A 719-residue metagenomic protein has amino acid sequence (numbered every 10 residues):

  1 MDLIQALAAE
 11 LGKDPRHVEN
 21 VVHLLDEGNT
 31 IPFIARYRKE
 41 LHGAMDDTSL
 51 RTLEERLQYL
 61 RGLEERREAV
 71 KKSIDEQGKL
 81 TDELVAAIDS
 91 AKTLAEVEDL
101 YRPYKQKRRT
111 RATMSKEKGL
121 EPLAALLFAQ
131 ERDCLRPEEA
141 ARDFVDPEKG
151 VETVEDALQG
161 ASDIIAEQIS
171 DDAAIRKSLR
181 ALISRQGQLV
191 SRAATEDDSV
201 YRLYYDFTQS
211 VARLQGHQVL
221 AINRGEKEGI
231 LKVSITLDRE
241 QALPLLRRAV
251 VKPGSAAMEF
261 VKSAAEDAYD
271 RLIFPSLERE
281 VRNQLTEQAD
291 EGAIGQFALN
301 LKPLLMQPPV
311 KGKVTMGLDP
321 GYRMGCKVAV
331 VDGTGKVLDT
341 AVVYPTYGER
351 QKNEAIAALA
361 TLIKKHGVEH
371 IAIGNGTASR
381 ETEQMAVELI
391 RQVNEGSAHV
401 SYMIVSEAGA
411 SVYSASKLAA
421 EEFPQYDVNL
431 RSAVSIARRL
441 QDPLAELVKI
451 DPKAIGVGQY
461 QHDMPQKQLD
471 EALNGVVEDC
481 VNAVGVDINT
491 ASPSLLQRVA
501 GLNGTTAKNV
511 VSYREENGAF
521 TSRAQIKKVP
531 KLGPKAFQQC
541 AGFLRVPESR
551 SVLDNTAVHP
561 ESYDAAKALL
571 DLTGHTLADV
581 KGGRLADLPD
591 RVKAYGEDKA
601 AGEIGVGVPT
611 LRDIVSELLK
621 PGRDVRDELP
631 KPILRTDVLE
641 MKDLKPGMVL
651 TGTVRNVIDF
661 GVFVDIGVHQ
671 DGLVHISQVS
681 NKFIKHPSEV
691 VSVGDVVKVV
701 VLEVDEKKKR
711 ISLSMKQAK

Functional and structural regions predicted by a protein language model:
M1-E19, D26: Generic start-of-chain signal for non-secretory N-termini
L3, R61-K79, D89, V412 (+5 more regions): Long, highly charged, low-complexity intrinsically disordered interaction regions that mediate electrostatic DNA/RNA
H23-D26, P103, M114-E117, A221-G225 (+15 more regions): Replace "in large, NTP-powered and nucleic-acid-processing enzymes" with "in large, NTP-powered factors and other
Y37-K39, F128, D238, P320 (+11 more regions): Short, ordered loop/turn segments at secondary-structure junctions
S49-T52, Y59, L63-G317, G321-Y426 (+1 more regions): Duplex nucleic acid-engaging cores and interfaces of nucleic-acid transaction enzymes
S73, A87, E98-Y101, G225-D238 (+4 more regions): Structured, non-catalytic alpha/beta "coupling" segments that mediate domain-domain communication and provide generic
A181-Q188, L318-Y322, G376-A378, I404-V412 (+5 more regions): A glycine-rich phosphate-binding loop feature that marks nucleotide/adenosyl-phosphate handling sites
V546-R550, D554-K719: Single-stranded RNA-binding regions, centering on S1/OB-family and related RNA-binding modules
